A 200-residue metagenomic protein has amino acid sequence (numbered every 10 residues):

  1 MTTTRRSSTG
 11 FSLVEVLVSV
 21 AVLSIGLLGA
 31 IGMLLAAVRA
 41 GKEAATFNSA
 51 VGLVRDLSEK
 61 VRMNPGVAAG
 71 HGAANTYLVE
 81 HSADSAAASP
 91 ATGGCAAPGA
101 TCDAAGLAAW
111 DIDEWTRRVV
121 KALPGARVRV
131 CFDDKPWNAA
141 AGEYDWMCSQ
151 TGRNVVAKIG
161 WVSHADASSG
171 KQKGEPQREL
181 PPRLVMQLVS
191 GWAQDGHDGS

Functional and structural regions predicted by a protein language model:
M1-R55: Aliphatic-rich helix starts adjacent to a transmembrane/signal segment
V18, K42-N48, G52-S200: Flexible, low-complexity segments enriched in proline/glycine/serine and punctuated by aromatic residues
